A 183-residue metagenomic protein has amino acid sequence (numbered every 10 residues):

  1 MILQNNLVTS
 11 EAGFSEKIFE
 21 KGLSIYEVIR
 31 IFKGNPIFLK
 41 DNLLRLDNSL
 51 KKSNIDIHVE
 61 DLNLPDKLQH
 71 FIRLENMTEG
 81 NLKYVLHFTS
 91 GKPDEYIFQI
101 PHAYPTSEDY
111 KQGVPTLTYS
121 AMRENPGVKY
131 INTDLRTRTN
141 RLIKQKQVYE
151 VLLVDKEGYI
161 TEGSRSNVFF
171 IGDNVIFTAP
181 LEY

Functional and structural regions predicted by a protein language model:
M1-H70, T89-Y183: Helix-start/capping segments and mature chain N-termini
L74-L86, Y96: Ordered, amphipathic secondary-structure segments that act as subunit-interaction surfaces in large macromolecular
